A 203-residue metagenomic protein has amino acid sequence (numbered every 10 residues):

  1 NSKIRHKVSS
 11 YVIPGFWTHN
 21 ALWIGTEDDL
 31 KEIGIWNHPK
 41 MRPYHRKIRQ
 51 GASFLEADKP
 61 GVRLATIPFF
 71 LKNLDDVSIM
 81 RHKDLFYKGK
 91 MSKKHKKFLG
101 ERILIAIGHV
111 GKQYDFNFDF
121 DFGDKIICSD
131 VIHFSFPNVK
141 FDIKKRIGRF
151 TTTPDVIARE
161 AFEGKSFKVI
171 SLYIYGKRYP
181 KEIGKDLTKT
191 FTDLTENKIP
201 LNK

Functional and structural regions predicted by a protein language model:
N1-K203: Cysteine-nucleophile amide-bond enzymes
